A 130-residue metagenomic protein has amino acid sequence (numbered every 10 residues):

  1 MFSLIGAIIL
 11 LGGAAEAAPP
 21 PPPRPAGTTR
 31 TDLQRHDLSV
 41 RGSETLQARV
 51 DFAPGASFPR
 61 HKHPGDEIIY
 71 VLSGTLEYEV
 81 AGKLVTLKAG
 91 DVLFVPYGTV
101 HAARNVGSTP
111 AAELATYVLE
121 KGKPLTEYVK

Functional and structural regions predicted by a protein language model:
F2-R49, F94, P124-K130: A short, N-terminal "cap"/entry segment at the start of jelly-roll beta-barrel domains of the cupin/DSBH fold
R35-H36, V40, P54, L76-E77 (+3 more regions): Extracytoplasmic low-complexity repetitive segments enriched in small/polar residues
S39-S43, G55-Y70: A short beta-loop-beta micro-motif enriched in histidine and acidic residues
Q47-R49, I68, V92-F94, A115-T116: Conserved hydrophobic/aromatic beta-strand scaffold that supports enzyme active sites
F52, G82-G98: Short acidic-glycine-tyrosine-enriched beta hairpin
S57-P59, E77, L93, Y97-R104: Histidine-centered metal-chelating micro-motifs
P64-G82, D91: Glycine- and acidic-residue-biased ligand/ion/polar-headgroup-sensing regions
T99-P124: Ligand-binding loop in jelly-roll beta-barrel domains
